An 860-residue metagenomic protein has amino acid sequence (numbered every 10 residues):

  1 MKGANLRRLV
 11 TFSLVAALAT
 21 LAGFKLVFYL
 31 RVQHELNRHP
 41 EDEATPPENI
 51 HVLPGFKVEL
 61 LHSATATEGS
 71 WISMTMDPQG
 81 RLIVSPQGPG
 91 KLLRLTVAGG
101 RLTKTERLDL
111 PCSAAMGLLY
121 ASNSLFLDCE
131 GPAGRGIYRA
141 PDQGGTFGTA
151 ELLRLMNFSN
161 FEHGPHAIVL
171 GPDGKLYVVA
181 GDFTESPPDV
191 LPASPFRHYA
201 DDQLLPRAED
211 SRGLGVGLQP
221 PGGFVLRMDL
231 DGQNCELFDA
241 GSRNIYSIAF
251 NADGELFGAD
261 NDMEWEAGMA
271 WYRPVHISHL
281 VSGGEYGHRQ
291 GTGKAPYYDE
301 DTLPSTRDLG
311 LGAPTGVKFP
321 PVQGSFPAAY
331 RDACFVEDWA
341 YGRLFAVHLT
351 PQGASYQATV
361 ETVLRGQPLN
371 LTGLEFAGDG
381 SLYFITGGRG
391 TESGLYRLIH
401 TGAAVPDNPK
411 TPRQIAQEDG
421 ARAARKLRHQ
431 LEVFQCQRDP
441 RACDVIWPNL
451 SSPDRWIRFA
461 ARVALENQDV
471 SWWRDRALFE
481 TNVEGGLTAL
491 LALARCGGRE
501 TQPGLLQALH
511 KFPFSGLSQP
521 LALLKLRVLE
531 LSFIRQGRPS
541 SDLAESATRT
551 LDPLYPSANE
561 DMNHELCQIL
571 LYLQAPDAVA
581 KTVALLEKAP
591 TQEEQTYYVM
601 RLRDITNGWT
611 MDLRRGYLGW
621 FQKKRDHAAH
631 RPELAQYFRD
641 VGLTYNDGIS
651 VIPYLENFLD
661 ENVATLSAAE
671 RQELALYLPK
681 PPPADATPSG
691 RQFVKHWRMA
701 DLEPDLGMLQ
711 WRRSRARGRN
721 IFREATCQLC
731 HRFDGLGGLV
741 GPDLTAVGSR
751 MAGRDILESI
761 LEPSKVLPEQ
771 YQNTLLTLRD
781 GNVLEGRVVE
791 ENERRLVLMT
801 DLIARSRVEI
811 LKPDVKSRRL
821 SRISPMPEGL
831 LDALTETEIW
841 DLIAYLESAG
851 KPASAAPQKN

Functional and structural regions predicted by a protein language model:
T11-K25: Hydrophobic membrane-insertion alpha-helices, especially the h-region of bacterial N-terminal signal peptides
L21-F434, P681, D685, S689 (+5 more regions): Beta-propeller domains with acidic blade repeats across secreted/periplasmic ectodomains and cytosolic WD/CNH propellers
L61, L125, G690-P704, L761 (+5 more regions): C-terminal capping alpha-helices of c-type cytochrome domains
P78, K91, A464, L524 (+2 more regions): Short pre-active-site segment immediately N-terminal to redox-active cysteine/selenocysteine motifs in thiol-based
L226, T315, S381, N720-F733 (+7 more regions): C-type cytochrome heme c attachment motif
L230, V322, A461, E466 (+12 more regions): Sec-exported extracytoplasmic/periplasmic mature domains
G387, T391, H400-I721, V740 (+5 more regions): Long, ordered, helix-rich scaffold segments
V641, N657-P682, G738-A746, S764-T837: Axial heme c-ligation environment in periplasmic c-type cytochrome domains
